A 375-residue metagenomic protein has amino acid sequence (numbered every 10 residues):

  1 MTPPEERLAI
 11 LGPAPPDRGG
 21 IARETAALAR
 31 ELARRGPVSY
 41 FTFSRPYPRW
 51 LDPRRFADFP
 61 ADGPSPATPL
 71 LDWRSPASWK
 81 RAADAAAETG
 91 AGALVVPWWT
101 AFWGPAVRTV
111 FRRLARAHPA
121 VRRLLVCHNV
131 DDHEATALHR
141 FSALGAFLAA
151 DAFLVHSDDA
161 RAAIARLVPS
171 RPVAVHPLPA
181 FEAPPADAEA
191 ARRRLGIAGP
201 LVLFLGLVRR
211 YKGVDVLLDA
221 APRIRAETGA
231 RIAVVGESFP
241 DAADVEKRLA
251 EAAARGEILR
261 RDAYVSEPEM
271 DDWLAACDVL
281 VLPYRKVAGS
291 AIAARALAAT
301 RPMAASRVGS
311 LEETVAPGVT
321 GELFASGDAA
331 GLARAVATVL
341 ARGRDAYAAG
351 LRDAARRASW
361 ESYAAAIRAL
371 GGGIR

Functional and structural regions predicted by a protein language model:
L11-R18, A27-G90, E237-D241: N-terminal strand-loop element at the rim of the active site of nucleotide-sugar-dependent glycosyltransferases
R23-A27, R209-R223, D244, A294: A conserved mid-protein helix/loop that constitutes part of the nucleotide-sugar donor-binding site
T136-A137, A165, P179-R194, R210: Acidic anion/phosphate-binding donor-loop and adjacent secondary structure in glycosyltransferase catalytic cores
L148-P185: Donor nucleotide-sugar binding/catalytic pocket of nucleotide-sugar-dependent glycosyltransferases
G196-K212, L218-A221, A233-V235: Conserved donor-binding/catalytic core segment of Leloir-type glycosyltransferases
V245-D272: Nucleotide-activated donor-binding/catalytic signature segment of Leloir-type glycosyltransferases, i.e., the conserved
P302-A305: Short hydrophobic beta-strand element within catalytic cores of glycosyltransferases and related nucleotide-activated
P317-G318, E322-A329, V336-G343: Conserved acidic donor-binding segment of nucleotide-sugar-dependent glycosyltransferases
